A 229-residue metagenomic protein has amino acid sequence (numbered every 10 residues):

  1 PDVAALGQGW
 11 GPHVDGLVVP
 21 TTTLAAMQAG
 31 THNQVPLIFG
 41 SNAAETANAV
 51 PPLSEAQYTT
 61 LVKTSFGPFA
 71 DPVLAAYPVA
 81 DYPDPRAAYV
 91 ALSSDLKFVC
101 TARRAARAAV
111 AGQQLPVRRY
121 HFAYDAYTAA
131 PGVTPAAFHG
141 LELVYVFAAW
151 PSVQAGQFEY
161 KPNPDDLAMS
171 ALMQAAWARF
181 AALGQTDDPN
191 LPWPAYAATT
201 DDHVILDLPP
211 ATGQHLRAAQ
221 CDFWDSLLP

Functional and structural regions predicted by a protein language model:
P1-D165, A176, L183: Substrate-gating cap/lid region and adjacent catalytic-acid/histidine neighborhood within extracellular/lumenal
H121-T128, L191-T200: Short, solvent-exposed turn/loop segments enriched in Gly/Ser/Thr/Pro and often Arg
F138, A171, Y196-A198: A structural signal for short secondary-structure junctions
D166-S170: Conserved loop-to-helix N-cap of the C-terminal "lid" that shapes the substrate pocket in Rossmann-like
A171-N190: K/E-rich alpha-helical interaction surfaces of small helical-bundle regulatory domains
I205-D207: Non-catalytic, mobile gating and regulatory segments of ester bond hydrolases
P210-P229: Tryptophan-rich aromatic "cage" segments
